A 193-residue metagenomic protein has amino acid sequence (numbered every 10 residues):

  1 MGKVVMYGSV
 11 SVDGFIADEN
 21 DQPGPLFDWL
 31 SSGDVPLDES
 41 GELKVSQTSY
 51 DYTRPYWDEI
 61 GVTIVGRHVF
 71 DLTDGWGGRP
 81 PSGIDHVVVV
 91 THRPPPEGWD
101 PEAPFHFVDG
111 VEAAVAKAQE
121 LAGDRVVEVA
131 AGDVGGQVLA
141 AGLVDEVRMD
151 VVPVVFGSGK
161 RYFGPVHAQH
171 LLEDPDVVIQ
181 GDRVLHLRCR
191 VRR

Functional and structural regions predicted by a protein language model:
M1-A141, V154-R193: Portal/gating segments that form or line small-molecule/metal binding sites
L143-D145: Short acidic amphipathic segments
R148: Conserved catalytic/dimer-interface elements of ABC ATPase nucleotide-binding domains
V151: NAD(P)-dependent dehydrogenases' Rossmann-like dinucleotide-binding region
